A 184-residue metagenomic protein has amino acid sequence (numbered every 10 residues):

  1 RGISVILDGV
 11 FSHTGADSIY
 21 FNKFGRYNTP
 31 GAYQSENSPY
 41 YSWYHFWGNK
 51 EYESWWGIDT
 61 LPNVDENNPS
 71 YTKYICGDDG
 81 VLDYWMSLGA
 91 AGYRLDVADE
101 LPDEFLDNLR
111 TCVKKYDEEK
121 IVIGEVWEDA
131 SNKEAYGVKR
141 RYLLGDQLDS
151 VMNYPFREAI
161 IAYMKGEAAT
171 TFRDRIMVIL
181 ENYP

Functional and structural regions predicted by a protein language model:
R1-S87, L109, K115, N132 (+1 more regions): Substrate-binding/active-site clefts of carbohydrate-active enzymes
S4-I6, G92-R94, I121-I123: Structural preference for beta-strand elements that scaffold enzyme active sites
G9-S18, D96-P102, E125-A130: Short, solvent-exposed turn/loop segments enriched in Gly/Ser/Thr/Pro and often Arg
A16-D17, K23, T29, R110-P184: Conserved alpha/beta catalytic core and glycan-binding cleft of carbohydrate-active enzymes
Y71-I75, A98, A168, F172: Residue-level preference for long, well-ordered alpha-helices that form the structural scaffold of enzyme catalytic
W85, A91-R94, E100: Conserved, well-ordered alpha-helix/loop/beta-strand core segments that scaffold catalytic motifs
F105-L106: Residues at alpha-helix caps and immediate loop-helix transition turns in enzyme cores, especially N- and C-cap
